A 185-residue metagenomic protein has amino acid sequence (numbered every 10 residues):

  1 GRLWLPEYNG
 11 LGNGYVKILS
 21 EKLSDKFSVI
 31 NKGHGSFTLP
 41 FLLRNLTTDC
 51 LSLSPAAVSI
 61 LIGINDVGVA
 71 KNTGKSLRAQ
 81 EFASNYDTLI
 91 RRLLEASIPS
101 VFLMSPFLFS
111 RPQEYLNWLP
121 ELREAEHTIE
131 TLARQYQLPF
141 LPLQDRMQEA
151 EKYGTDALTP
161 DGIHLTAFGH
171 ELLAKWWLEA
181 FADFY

Functional and structural regions predicted by a protein language model:
G1-G35, P40, N45-S54: Serine-esterase "nucleophile elbow" of acetyl-processing enzymes
L5, K32-S36, V67-Q80, P112-N117: Surface-exposed cleft-lining segments at the edges of enzyme active sites
S28-G33, A57-L61, S100-S105, L141-P142: Structural recognition of the beta-strand scaffold that forms the well-ordered cores of secreted hydrolase catalytic
F37-R44, S76-Y86: Glycine-rich anion/phosphate-binding loops
C50-I60, I64: Proline-aspartate-enriched helix->loop->beta-strand connector
L61-V67, I90-E124: Active-site segments of SGNH/GDSL-like serine hydrolases that catalyze O-acetyl group transfer/hydrolysis on lipids
R78-M104, T128-L132, Y136-L138: Charged, glycine-enriched surface loops/patches that mediate electrostatic binding to polyanionic ligands
F107-Y185: Catalytic His-Asp segment of secreted/periplasmic serine-dependent ester chemistry enzymes
